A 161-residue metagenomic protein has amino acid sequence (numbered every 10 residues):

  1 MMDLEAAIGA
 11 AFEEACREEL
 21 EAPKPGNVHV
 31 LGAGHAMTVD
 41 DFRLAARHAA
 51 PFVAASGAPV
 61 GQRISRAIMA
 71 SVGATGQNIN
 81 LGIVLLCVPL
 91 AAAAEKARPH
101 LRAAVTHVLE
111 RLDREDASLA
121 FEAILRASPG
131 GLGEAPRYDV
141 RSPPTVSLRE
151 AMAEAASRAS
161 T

Functional and structural regions predicted by a protein language model:
M1-A58, A94-T161: Phosphate-rich cofactor/ligand-interacting catalytic cores and adjacent structured alpha/beta frameworks
A50-L101: Long, hydrophobic/aromatic-enriched structural stretches that serve as scaffold segments
